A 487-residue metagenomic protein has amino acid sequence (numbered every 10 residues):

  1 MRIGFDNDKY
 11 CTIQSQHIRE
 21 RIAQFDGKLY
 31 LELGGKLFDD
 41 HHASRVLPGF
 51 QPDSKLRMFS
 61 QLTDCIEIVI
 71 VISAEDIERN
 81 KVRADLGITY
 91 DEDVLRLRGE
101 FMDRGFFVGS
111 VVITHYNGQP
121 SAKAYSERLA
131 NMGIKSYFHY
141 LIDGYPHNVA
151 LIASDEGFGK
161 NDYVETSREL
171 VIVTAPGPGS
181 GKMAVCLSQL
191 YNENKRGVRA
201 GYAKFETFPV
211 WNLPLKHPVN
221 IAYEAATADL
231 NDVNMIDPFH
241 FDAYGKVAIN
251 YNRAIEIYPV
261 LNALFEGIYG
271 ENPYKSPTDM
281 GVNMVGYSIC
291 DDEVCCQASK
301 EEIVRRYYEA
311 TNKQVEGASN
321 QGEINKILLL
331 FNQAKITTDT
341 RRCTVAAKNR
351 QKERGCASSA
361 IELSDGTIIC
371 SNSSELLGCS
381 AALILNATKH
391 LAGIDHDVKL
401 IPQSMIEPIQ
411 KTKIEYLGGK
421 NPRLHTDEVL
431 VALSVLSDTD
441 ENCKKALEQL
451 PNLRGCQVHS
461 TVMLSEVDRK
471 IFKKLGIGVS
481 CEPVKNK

Functional and structural regions predicted by a protein language model:
M1-T174, Q189-K348, C356, L363-D365 (+2 more regions): Flexible phosphate-sensing "switch/lid" loops adjacent to ATP/NTP-binding sites across phosphate-transfer
G177-P178: The conserved Walker
V185: Hydrophobic positions on the alpha1 helix immediately C-terminal to the Walker A/P-loop
G201, S373-E375: Residue-level structural signal for beta-strand termini and adjacent loop
L376-A392: A short, polar/charged loop-to-alpha-helix boundary motif
A392-G393, I414: Flexible, solvent-exposed loop/hinge segments and secondary-structure transition points
